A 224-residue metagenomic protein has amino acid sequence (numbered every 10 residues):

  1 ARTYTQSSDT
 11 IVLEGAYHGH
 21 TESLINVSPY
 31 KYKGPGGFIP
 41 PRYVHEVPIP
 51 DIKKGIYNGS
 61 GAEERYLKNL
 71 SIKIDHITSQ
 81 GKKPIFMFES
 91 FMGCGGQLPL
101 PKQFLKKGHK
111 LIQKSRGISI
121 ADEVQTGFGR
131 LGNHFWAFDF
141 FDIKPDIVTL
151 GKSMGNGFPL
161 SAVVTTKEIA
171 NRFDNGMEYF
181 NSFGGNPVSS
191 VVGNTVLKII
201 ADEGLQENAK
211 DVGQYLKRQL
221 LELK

Functional and structural regions predicted by a protein language model:
A1-K224: Conserved N-terminal phosphate-binding loop of PLP-dependent enzymes in the Aspartate aminotransferase
